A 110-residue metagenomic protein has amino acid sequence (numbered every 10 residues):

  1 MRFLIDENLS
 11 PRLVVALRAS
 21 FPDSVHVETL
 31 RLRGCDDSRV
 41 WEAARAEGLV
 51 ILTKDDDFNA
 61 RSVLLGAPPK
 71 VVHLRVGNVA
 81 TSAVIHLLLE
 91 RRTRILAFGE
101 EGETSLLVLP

Functional and structural regions predicted by a protein language model:
M1-L13, L109-P110: Metal-dependent nucleic-acid phosphoesterase active-site entry motif
P11-R12, S24-C35, R39-E47, G77 (+1 more regions): Basic nucleic-acid-binding interfaces
A16-S24: Short helix-loop-beta junction
D37, R45-S62: Acidic, metal-binding active-site segment of PIN/NYN-like and related structure-specific nucleases
R61-K70: Ligand-binding "clamshell"
P69-L109: C-terminal structural segments of small proteins and small subunits
